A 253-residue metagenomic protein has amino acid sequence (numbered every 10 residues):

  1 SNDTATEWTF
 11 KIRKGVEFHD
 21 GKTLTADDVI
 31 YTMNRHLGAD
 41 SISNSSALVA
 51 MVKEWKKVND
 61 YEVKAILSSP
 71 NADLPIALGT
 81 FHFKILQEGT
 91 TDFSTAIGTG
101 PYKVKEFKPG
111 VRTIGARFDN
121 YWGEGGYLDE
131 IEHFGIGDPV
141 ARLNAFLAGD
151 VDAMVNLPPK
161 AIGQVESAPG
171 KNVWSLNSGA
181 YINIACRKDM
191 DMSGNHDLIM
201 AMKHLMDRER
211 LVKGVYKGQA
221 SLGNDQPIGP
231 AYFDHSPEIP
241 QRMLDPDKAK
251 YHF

Functional and structural regions predicted by a protein language model:
S1-I42, K64, A145, M192-G194: Aromatic- and charge-enriched surface segment that lines or borders ligand/interaction sites
T9-K11, N44-E88: Surface-exposed binding/hinge segments that line and control ligand-binding clefts or catalytic entry sites
I12-D20, V52, R187-D191, L198-A201 (+1 more regions): Second-shell loop/turn segments in exported
V49, G163-S175: Ligand-binding "clamshell"
P70-N71, I76-E130, D138-V140, P246-Y251: Gly/Pro-rich hinge or "lid" segments in bacterial periplasmic/extracellular proteins
T90, F118-Q164, M200: Ligand-site clamp/hinge motif
A116-D119, L176-A201, L205, G214: A bilobed periplasmic-binding-protein/Venus flytrap-type ligand-binding module shared by bacterial periplasmic
L222-F253: Structural transition elements
